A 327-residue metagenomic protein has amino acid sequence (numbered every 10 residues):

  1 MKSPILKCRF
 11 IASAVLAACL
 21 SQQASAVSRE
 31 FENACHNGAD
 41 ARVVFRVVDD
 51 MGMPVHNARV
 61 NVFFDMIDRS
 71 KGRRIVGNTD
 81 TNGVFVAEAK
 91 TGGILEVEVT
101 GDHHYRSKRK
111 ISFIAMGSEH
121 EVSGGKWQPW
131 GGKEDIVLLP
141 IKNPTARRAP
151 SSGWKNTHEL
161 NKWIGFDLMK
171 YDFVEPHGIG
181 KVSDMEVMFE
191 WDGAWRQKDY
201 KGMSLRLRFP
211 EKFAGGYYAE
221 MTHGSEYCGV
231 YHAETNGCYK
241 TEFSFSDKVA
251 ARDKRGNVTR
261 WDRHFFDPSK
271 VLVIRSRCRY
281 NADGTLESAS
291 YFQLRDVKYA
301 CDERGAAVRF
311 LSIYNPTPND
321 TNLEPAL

Functional and structural regions predicted by a protein language model:
K2-A12: Bacterial N-terminal signal peptides that target proteins for export
A12-C19: Bacterial N-terminal signal peptides
S25-M53: Beta-strand-rich domain onsets/edges
A41-D49, G83-F85, I136, T145-S151: A short, amphipathic beta-strand motif
A58-D65: Hydrophobic beta-strand segments
M66-A89: Short, acidic Ser/Thr/Gly-rich low-complexity loop/linker segments typical of extracellular and cell-surface proteins
K90-H120: A short, solvent-exposed loop/turn motif at the edges and junctions of modular extracellular/periplasmic domains
S123-G132, L138-L327: Surface-exposed, beta-sheet-biased, low-hydrophobicity segments with strongly acidic/polar composition
